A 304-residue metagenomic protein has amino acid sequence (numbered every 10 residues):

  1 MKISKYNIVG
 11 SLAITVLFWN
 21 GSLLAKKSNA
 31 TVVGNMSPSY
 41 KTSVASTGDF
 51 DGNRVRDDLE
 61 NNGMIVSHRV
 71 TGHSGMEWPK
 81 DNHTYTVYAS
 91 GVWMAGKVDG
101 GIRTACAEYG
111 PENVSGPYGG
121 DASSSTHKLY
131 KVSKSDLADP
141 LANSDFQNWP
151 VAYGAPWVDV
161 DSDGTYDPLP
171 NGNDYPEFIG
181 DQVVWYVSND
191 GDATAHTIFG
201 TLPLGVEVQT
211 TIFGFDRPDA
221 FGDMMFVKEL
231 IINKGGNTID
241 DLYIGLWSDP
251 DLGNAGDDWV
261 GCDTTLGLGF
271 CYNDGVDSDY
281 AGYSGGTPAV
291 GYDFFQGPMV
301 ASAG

Functional and structural regions predicted by a protein language model:
M1-T31: Bacterial Sec-dependent N-terminal signal peptides
K26-G304: A long-range scaffold signal marking pre-active-site subdomains of enzyme folds
